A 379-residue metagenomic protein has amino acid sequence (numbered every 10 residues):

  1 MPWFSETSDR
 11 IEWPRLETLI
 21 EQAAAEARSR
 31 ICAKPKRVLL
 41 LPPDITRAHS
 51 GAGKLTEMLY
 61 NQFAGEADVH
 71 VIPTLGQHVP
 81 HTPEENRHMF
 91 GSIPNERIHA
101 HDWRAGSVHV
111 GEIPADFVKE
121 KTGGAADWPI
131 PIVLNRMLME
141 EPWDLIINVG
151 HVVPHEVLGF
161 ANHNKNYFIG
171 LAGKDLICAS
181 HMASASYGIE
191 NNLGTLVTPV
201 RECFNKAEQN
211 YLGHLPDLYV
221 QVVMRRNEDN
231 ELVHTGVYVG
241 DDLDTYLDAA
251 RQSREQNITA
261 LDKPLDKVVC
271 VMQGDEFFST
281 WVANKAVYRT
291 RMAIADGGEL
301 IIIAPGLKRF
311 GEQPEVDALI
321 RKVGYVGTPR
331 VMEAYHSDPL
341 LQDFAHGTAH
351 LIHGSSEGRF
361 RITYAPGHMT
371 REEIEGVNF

Functional and structural regions predicted by a protein language model:
M1-T18: N-terminal amphipathic/basic leader segments beginning at the initiator methionine
I20-L39, A64, E141-P142, I258-K267 (+1 more regions): Glycine-rich phosphate/diphosphate-binding loops that line cofactor/substrate pockets in enzymes
R37-A48, I72-G76, N148, V268-V271: Short glycine-rich or small-residue beta-strand-to-loop segments that form or flank ligand, phosphate, metal/Fe-S
R47-A67, A283-I294: Histidine-anchored nucleotide/phosphate-binding helix
H70-H88, D102-V108, A183-G188, V222-D229 (+1 more regions): Short connector loops at secondary-structure junctions
H70-K119, G324-D343: Long, charge-dense
R104-P264, M292: Conserved, well-structured core segments that form the ligand-binding/active-site neighborhood of functional domains
N284-F379: C-terminal non-catalytic interaction/assembly regions of soluble proteins
